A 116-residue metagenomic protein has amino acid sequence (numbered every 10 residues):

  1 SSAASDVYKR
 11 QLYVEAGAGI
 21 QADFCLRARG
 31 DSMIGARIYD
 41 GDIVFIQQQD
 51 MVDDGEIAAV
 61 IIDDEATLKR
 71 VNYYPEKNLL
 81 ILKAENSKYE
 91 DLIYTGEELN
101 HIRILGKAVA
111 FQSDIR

Functional and structural regions predicted by a protein language model:
S1-Y8: Short, small-residue-biased leader/transition segments that mark boundaries at the very start of proteins
K9-R116: Acidic/glycine-rich C-terminal interaction modules and beta/coil loop segments that lie outside canonical DNA-binding
